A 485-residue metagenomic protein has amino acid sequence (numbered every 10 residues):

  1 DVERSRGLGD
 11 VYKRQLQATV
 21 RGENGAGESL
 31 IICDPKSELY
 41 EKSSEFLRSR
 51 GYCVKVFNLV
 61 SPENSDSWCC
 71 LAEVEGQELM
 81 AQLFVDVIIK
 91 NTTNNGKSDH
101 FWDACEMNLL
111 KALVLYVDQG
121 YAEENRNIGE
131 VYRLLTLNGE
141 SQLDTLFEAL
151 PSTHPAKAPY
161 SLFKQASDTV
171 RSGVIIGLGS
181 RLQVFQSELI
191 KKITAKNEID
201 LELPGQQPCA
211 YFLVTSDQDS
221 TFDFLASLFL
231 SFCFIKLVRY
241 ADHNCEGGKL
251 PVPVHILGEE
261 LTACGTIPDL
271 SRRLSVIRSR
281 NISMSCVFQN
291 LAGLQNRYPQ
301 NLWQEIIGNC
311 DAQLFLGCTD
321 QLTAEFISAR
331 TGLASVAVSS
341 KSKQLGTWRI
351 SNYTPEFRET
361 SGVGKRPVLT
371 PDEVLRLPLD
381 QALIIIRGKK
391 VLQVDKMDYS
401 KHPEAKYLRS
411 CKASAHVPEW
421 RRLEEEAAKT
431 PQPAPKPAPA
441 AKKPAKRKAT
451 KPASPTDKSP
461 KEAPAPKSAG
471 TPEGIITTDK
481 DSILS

Functional and structural regions predicted by a protein language model:
S5-I282, R297-Y298, D372-K396, S400-K443 (+3 more regions): P-loop NTPase motor domains
L274-V276, R280-L383: Conserved ATP-driven motor cores of ASCE-family P-loop NTPases powering translocation/secretion/packaging/pilus
